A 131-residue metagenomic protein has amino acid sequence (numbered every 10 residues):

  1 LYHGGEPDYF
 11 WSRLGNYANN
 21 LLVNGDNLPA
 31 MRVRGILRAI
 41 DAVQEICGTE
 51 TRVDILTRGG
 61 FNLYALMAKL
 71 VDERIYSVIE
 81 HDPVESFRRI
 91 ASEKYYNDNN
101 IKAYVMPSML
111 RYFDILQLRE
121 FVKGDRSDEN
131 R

Functional and structural regions predicted by a protein language model:
L1, Y76-I79, D128-E129: Short hydrophobic alpha-helical runs that function as membrane-insertion/retention elements
L1-Q44, F87-Y95: Cap/lid segment of the alpha/beta-hydrolase catalytic domain
A39-R111, F121: Primarily recognizes the serine-hydrolase "nucleophile elbow" in alpha/beta-hydrolase and SGNH/GDSL folds
F113-L116: Feature marks hydrolase-like catalytic cores characterized by long aromatic- and Gly/Pro-rich stretches
R119, G124-N130: Catalytic His-Asp charge-relay segment
